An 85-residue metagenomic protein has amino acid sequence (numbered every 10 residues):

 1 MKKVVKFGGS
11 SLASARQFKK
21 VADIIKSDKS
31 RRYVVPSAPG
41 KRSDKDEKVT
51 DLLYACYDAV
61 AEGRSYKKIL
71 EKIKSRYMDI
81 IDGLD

Functional and structural regions predicted by a protein language model:
M1-D85: Nucleotide/pyrophosphate-binding catalytic subdomain
